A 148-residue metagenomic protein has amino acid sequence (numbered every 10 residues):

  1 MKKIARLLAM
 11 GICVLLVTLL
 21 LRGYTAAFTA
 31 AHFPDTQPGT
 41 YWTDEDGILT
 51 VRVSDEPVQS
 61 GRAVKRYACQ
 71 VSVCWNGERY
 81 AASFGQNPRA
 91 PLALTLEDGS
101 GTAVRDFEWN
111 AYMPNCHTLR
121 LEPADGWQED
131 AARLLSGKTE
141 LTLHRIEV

Functional and structural regions predicted by a protein language model:
M1-A5: Short, Lys/Arg-rich N-terminal segment immediately upstream of the first membrane anchor
R6-G23: Hydrophobic membrane-insertion alpha-helices, especially the h-region of bacterial N-terminal signal peptides
T25, E45-G47, S83-V148: Beta-sheet ligand-binding and adhesion/scaffold domains
F28-T50: Tryptophan-anchored aromatic micro-motifs
T29-P34, S60-G61, N110: Short linear motifs in intrinsically disordered
P34-P38, R66-Y67, P114-C116: A short, compositionally biased
Y41, Q70-S72, R120: Residue-level detector of beta-strand face positions
G47-D98: N-terminal glycine/threonine-rich, aromatic-flanked beta-hairpin/loop signature
